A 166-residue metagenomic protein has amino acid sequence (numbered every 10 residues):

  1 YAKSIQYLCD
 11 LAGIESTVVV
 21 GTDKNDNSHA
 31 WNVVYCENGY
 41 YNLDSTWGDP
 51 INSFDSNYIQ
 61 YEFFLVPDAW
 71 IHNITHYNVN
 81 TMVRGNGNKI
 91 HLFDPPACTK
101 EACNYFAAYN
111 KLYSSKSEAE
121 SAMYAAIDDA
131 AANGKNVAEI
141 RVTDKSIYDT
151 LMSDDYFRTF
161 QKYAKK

Functional and structural regions predicted by a protein language model:
Y1-A69: Hydrophobic/aromatic-rich core segments of domains that either
L65-K166: N-terminal accessory/pre-domain segments preceding catalytic cores
